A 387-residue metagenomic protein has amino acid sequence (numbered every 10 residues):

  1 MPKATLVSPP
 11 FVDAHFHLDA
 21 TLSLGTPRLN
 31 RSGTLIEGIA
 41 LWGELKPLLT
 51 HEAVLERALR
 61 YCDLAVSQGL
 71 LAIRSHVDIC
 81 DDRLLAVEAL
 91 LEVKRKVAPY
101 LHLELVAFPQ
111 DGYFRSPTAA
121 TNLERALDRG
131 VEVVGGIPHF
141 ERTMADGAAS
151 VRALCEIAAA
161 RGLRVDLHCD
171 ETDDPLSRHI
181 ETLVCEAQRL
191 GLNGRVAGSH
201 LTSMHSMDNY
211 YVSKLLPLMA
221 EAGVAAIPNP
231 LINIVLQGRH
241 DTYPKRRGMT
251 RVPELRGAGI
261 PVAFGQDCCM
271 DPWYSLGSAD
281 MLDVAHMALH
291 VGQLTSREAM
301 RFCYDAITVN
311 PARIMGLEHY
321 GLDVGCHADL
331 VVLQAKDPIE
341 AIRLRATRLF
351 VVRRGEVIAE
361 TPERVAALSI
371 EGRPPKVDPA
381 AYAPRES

Functional and structural regions predicted by a protein language model:
T5-P27, T172-D173: Di-metal (Zn2+ and/or Mg2+/Mn2+) metal-binding site signature of metallo-dependent hydrolases with the MBL/beta-CASP
L6-V7, L24-H76, L84-K96, T121-D128: Alpha-helical scaffold segments that flank or form the walls of functional sites
T21-V54, G130-V133, H179-A197, A220-A225 (+2 more regions): Active-site gating loops and adjacent loop-to-helix segments of metal-dependent hydrolytic enzymes
L41-E56, V106-T118, P138-A145: Active-site mouth loops of central-metabolism enzymes
I79-D81, P109-Y113, F140-R142, E171-P175 (+3 more regions): Active-site-proximal loop/turn and secondary-structure-junction residues that shape catalytic pockets, frequently
L85-P99, S116-A225, D241-F264, Y320: Histidine/acidic residue-rich metal-binding segments in metalloenzymes
R164, C185-V196, N229-L236, R246-L333 (+1 more regions): His/Asp/Glu-enriched, well-ordered alpha-helical/loop segment that forms or immediately abuts the divalent-metal
R301-S387: Active-site microenvironment of metallo-dependent hydrolases
